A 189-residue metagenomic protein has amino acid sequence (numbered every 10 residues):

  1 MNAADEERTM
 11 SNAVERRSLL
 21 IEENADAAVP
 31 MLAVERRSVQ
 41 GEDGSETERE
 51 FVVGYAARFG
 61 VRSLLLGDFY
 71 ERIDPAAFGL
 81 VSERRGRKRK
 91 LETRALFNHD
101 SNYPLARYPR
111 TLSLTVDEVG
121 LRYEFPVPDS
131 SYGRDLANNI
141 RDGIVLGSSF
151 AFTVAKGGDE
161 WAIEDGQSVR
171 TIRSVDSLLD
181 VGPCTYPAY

Functional and structural regions predicted by a protein language model:
M1-Y189: Signature of dsDNA virion morphogenesis modules
